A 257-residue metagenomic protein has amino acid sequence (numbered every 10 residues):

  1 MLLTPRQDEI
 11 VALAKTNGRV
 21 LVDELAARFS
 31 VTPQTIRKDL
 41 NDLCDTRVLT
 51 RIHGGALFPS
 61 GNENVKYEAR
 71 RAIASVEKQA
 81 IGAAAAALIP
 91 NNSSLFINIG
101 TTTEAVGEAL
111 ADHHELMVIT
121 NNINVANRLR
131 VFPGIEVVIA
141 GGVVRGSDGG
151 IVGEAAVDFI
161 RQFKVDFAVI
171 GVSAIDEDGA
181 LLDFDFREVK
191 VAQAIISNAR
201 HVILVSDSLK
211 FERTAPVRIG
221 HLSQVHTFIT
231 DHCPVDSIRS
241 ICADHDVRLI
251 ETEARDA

Functional and structural regions predicted by a protein language model:
L2-P5, E9-L25, S30, Q34 (+2 more regions): Conserved phosphate- and dinucleotide-binding cores of soluble alpha/beta proteins, encompassing both enzyme active
L2-T101, G107-I119, I123, R130-I135: HTH-adjacent hinge/linker in prokaryotic transcriptional regulators
S60-G61, V106, F159, E177: Residues at secondary-structure transition points
